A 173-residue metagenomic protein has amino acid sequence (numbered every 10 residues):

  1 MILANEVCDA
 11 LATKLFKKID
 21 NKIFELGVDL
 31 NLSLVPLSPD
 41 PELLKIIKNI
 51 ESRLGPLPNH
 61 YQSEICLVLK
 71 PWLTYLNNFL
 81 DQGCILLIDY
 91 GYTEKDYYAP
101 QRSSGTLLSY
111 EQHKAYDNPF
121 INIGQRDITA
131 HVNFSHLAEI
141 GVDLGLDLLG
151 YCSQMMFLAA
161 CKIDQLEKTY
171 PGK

Functional and structural regions predicted by a protein language model:
L3-K48, P100-Y110: A mobile, often basic/glycine-rich helix-loop segment that functions as the active-site lid/recognition loop
K48-K173: Long, Lys/Arg- and hydrophobic-enriched amphipathic alpha-helices
